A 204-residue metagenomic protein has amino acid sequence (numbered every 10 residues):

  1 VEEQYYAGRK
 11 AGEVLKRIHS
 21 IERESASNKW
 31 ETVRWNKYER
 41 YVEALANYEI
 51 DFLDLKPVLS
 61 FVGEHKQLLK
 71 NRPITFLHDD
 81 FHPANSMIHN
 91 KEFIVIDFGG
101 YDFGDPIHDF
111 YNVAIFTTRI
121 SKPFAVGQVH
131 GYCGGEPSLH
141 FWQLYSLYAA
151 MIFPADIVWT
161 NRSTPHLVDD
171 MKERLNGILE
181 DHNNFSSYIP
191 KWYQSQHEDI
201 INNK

Functional and structural regions predicted by a protein language model:
V1-L53, R72-I74, D102-F103: A cross-family kinase active-site recognition segment
E2-G12, K122, V126, P165 (+1 more regions): Non-membrane alpha-helical structural segments and their capping/turn regions in soluble enzymes
I18-S25, K66-L69, E136, N161-T164 (+2 more regions): A general structural signal marking secondary-structure boundaries and capping sites
V58-F61: Short proline/glycine- and basic residue-enriched helix-capping loop/turn segments at helix->loop/beta transitions
G63-F110: Active-site acidic catalytic loop and adjacent metal/ATP-binding pocket of ATP-dependent phosphoryl transfer enzymes
H108-P137, A149-H166: Active-site activation/catalytic loop segments of kinase-like enzymes and analogous catalytic loops in related
Q143-L144: Residue-level signature of transmembrane alpha-helical entry/exit and packing/kink sites in multi-pass membrane
D156-K204: ATP/Mg2+ or Mg2+-diphosphate-binding catalytic cores that bind nucleotide phosphates or diphosphates via glycine-rich
